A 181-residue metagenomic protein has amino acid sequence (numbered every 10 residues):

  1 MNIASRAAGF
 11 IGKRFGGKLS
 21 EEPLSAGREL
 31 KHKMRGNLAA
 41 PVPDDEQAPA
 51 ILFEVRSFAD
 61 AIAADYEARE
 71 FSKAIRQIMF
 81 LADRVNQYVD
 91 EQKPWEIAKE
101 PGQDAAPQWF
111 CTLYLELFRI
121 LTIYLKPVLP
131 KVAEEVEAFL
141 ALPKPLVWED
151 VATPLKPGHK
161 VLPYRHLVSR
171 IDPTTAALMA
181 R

Functional and structural regions predicted by a protein language model:
M1-A106: Long, charged, mostly alpha-helical binding arms that flank functional sites
A64, R69-E70, M79-R181: Basic, alpha-helical terminal appendages of large translation-related enzymes
